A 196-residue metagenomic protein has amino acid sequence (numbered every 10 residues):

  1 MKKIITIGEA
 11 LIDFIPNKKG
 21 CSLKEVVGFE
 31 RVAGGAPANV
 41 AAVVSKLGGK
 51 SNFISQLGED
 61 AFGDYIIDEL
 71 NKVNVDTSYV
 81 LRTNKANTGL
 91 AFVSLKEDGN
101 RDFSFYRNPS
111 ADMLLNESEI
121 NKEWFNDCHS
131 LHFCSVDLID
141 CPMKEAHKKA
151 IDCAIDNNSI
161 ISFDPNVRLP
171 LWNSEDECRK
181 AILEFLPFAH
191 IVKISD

Functional and structural regions predicted by a protein language model:
M1-D76: Glycine-rich phosphate/adenosyl-contacting loop at the front of the ribokinase-like
M1-I5, N71, T77, E97-D196: Ribokinase/PfkB-type carbohydrate-kinase core domain
K50-S51, G89, D102: A common structural microfeature
I54-L57, T83, L95: Acidic/polar N-terminal loop/beta-strand segments that form early-domain functional surfaces
Q56-F62, A86, P109-A111, V167-L169: Acidic, glycine-rich active-site loops and adjacent beta-strand->loop/helix elements that engage anionic groups
Y79-T88: A short, structured active-site edge motif that brings together acidic residues
L90-S94: Short beta-strand scaffold segments in enzyme catalytic cores
